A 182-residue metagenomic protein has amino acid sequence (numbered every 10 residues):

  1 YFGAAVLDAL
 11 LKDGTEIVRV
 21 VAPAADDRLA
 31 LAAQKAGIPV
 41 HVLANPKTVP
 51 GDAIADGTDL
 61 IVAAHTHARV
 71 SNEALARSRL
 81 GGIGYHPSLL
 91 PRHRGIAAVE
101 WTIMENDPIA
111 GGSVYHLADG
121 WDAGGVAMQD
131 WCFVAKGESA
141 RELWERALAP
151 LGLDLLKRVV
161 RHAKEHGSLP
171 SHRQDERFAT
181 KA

Functional and structural regions predicted by a protein language model:
Y1, E16, D119-A182: Active-site-proximal loop/hinge segments within enzyme catalytic domains
Y1-P23, R28-L31: N-terminal Rossmann-like dinucleotide-binding module
D13, A36-G37, R77-S78: Short, structured coil segments at secondary-structure junctions
E16, P39, I109: Residue-level detector of anion-binding/catalytic polar loops
R19-L60: N-terminal glycine-/serine-/threonine-rich beta1-alpha1-beta2 phosphate-ribose binding loop of Rossmann-like
V20, A33, I61, H86 (+3 more regions): A residue-level signal for conserved active-site and pocket-lining positions in enzyme catalytic cores
P23, L43-N45, L117, Q129 (+1 more regions): Conserved beta-strand termini and adjacent loop/short-helix elements that scaffold enzyme active sites in alpha/beta
A44-L117: Alpha-helical oligomerization interface recognition
